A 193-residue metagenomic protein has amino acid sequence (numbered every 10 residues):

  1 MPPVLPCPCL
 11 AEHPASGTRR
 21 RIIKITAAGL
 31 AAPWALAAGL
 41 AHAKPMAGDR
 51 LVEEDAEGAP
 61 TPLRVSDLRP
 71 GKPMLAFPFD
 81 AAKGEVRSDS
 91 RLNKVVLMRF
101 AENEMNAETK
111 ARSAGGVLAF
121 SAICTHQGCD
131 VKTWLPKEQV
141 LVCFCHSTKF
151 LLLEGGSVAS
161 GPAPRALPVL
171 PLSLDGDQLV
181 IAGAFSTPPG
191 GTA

Functional and structural regions predicted by a protein language model:
M1-G17: N-terminal secretory signal peptides
P3-L5, F120, T125, Q139: Secretory pathway export signals and precursors
S16-R21, L30-L51: N-terminal twin-arginine translocation
K24-I25: Non-catalytic localization and substrate-recognition regions of ubiquitin/SUMO ligases
K44-I123, G128-T133, L174-A193: N-terminal pre-ligand scaffold of iron-sulfur
T125-K132, P136-T148, L153-A166: Acidic, glycine-rich flexible loop segments
F150-G191: Short Fe-S-cluster ligation motifs
